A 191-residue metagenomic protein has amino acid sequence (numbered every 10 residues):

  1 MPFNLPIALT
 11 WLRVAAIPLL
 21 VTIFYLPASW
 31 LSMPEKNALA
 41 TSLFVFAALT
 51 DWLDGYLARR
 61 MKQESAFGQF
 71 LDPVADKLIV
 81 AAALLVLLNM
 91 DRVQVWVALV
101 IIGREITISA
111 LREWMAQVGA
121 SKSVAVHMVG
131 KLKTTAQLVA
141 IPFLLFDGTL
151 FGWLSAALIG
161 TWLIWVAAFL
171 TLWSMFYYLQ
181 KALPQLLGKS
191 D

Functional and structural regions predicted by a protein language model:
M1-D191: Alpha-helical transmembrane bundles and membrane-interface segments of multipass inner-membrane proteins
